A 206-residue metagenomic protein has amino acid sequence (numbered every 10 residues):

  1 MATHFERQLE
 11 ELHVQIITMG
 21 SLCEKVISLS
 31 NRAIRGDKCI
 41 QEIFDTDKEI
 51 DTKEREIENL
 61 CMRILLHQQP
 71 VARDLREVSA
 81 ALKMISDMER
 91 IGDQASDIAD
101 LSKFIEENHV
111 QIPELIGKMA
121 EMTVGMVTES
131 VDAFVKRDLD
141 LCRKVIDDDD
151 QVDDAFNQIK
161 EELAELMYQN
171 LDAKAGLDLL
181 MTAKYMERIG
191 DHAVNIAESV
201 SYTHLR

Functional and structural regions predicted by a protein language model:
A2, R7-L9, H13-D51, E58-N59 (+1 more regions): A positional/architectural concept
M19-L29, K53-L60, Q94-I98, M122 (+4 more regions): Amphipathic, well-ordered alpha-helical segments in soluble domains
I27-D37, C61-Q68, A99-E106, S130-R137 (+3 more regions): Secondary-structure edge/capping motif, primarily at the C-terminal ends of alpha-helices and the immediately following
C39-R63, E77-A80, E129-L163: Conserved amphipathic alpha-helical segments that form helical-bundle/coiled-coil interaction surfaces
R63-S86: Hydrophobic/aromatic-rich structural module bridging two neighboring secondary-structure elements via a short loop
H67-D74, N108-E114, L171-K174: A cross-kingdom feature marking solvent-exposed beta-strand/loop segments within repeated, beta-rich binding/scaffold
I85-K103, S130-V131, C142-I146, D153-K160 (+1 more regions): A structural feature that tracks compact, well-ordered secondary-structure segments with a strong bias toward
T203-R206: Conserved small/polar residues in nucleotide/adenosyl-binding loops
